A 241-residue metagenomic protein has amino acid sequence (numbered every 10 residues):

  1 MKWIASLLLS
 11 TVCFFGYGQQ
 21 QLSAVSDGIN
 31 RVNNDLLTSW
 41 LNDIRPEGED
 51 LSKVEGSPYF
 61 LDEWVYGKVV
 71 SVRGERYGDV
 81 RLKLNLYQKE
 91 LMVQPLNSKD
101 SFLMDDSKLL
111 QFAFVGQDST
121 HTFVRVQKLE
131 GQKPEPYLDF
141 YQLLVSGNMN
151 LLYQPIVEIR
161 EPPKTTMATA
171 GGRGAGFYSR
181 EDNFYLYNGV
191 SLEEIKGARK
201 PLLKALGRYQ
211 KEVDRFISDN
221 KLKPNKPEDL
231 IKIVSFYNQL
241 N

Functional and structural regions predicted by a protein language model:
M1-A24, I233: Bacterial Sec-dependent N-terminal signal peptides
W3, A24-V32, L36, K108-L109 (+2 more regions): Exposed alpha-helical structural elements
A5, L37-W40, F184-Y187, L202-A205: Short hydrophobic/aromatic-rich motifs at helix boundaries and adjacent loops
Y17-D50: Sec-dependent signal peptide cleavage junction
W40, R45-E47, V54-V65: Extracellular/luminal recognition modules and glycoprotein regions
E49-K53, A175, L186, L203-L206: N-proximal short alpha-helices
L61-D62, G67-E193: Aromatic-patch recognition
E194-N241: Long, compositionally biased interface segments
